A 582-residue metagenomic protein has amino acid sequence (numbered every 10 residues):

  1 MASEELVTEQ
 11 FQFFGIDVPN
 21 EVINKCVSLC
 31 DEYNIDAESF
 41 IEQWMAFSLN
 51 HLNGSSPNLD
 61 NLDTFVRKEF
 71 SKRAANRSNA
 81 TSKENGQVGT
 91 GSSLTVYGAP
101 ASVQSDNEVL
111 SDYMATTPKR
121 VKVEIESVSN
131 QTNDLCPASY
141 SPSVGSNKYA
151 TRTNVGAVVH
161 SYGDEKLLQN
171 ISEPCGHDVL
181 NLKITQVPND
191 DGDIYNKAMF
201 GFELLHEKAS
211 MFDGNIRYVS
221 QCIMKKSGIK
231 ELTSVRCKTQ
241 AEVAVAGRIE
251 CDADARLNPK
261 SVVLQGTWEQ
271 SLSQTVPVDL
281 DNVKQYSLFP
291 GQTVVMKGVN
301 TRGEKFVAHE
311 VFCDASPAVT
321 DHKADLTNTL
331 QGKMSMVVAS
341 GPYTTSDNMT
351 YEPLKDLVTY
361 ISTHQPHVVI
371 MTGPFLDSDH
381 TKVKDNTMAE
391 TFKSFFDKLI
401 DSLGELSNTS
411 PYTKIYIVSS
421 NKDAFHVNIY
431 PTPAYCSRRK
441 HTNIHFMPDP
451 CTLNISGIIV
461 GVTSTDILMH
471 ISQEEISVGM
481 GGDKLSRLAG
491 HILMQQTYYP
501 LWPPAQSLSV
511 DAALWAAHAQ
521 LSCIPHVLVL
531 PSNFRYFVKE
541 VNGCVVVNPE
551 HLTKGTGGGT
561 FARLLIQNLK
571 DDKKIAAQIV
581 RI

Functional and structural regions predicted by a protein language model:
M1-I582: Extended recognition/assembly regions associated with phosphoester-bond processing machinery
